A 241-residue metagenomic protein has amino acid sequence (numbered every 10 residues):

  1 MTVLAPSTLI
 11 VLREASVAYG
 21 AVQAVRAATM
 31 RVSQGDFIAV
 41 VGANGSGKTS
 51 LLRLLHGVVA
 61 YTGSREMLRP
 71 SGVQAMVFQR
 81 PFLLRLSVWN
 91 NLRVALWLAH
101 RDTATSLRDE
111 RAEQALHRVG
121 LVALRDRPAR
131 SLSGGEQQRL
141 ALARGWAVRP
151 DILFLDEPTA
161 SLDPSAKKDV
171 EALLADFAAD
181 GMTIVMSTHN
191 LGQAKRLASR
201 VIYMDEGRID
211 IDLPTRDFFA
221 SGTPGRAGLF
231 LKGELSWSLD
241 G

Functional and structural regions predicted by a protein language model:
V41-A43: The feature captures the beta-strand-to-loop junction immediately N-terminal to the Walker
H56: Helix-to-loop junction immediately C-terminal to a conserved catalytic motif
S106-L124: Conserved ABC ATPase "signature" region
P128-L132, E136: Conserved ABC ATPase signature
L153-D156: Catalytic Walker B motif of ABC-type/P-loop ATPase nucleotide-binding domains
P164-A166: Helix N-cap at the start of a conserved alpha-helix in ABC-type nucleotide-binding domains
T188-H189: H-loop/switch region of ABC-family ATPase nucleotide-binding domains
